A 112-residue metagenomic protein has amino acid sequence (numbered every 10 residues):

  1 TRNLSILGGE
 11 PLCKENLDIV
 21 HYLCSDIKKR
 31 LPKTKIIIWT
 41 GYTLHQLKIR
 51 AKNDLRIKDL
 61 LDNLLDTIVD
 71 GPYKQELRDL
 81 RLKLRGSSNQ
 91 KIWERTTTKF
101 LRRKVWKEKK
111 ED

Functional and structural regions predicted by a protein language model:
T1-D59: Conserved Radical SAM active-site core
D62, D66-D112: Classical nucleotidyltransferase
